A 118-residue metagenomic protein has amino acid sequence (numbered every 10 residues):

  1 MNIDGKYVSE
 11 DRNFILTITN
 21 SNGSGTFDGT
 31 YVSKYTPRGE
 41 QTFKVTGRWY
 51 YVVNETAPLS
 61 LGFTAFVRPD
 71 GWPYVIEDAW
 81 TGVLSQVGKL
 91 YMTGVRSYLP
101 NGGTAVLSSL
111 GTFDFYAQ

Functional and structural regions predicted by a protein language model:
M1-T81, T93, S97-Q118: Central antiparallel beta-sheet cores of small beta-barrel/beta-sandwich binding domains
